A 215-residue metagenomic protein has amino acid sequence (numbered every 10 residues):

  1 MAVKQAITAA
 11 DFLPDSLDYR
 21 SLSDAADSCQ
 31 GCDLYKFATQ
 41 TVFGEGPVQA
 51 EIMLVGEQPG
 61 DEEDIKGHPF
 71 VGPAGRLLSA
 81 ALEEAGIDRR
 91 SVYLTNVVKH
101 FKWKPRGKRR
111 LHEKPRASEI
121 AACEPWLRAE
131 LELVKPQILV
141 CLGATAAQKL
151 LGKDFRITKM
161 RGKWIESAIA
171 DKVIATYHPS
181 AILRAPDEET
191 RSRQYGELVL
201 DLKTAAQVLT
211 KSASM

Functional and structural regions predicted by a protein language model:
A2-M215: A polyanion-binding, active-site-adjacent surface
